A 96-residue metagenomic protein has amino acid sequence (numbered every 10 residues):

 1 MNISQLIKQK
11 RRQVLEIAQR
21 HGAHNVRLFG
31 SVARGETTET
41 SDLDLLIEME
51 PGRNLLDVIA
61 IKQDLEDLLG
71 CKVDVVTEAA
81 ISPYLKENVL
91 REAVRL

Functional and structural regions predicted by a protein language model:
M1-N2, M49-A79: Metal-dependent nucleotidyltransferase catalytic core
M1-V26: Helical scaffold of the NTase/Pol beta-like nucleotidyltransferase catalytic core
R11, K62, A93: Short amphipathic alpha-helical/adjacent loop interface patches that line ligand and macromolecule-binding sites
V26, L43-L45, V73: Conserved beta-strand core positions
G30, G35-N54: Catalytic metal-binding acidic patch
N88-L96: Short hydrophobic/aromatic patches at helix-to-coil boundaries
